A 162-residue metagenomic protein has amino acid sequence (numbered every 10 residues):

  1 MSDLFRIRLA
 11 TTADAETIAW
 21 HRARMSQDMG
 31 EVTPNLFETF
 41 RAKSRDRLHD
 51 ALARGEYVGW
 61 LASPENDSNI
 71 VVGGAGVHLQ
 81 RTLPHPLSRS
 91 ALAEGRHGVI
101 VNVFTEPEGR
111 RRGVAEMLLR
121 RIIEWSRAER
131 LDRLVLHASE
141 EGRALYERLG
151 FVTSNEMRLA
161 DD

Functional and structural regions predicted by a protein language model:
M1-A13: Conserved N-terminal entry element of GNAT/NAT acetyltransferase domains
S26-R47: Conserved GNAT-fold acetyl-CoA-binding loop/helix
D46-L61, Q80-T82, V99: A short helix-loop-beta-strand connector motif used in the catalytic cores of GNAT acetyltransferases and, in some
L61, N69-L79, V99, F104: Conserved beta-strand in the GNAT
A75-S90: A conserved beta-strand-loop-helix scaffold within acyl/acetyltransferase catalytic domains
G109-R121: Conserved acetyl-CoA pyrophosphate-binding loop and the N-cap/start of the following alpha-helix in GNAT-like
R110, L134-L145, L159-D162: Conserved beta-strand-loop-alpha-helix junction that forms the acyl-donor binding cleft
L119, S126-A138: Conserved GNAT acetyl-CoA-binding A-motif
